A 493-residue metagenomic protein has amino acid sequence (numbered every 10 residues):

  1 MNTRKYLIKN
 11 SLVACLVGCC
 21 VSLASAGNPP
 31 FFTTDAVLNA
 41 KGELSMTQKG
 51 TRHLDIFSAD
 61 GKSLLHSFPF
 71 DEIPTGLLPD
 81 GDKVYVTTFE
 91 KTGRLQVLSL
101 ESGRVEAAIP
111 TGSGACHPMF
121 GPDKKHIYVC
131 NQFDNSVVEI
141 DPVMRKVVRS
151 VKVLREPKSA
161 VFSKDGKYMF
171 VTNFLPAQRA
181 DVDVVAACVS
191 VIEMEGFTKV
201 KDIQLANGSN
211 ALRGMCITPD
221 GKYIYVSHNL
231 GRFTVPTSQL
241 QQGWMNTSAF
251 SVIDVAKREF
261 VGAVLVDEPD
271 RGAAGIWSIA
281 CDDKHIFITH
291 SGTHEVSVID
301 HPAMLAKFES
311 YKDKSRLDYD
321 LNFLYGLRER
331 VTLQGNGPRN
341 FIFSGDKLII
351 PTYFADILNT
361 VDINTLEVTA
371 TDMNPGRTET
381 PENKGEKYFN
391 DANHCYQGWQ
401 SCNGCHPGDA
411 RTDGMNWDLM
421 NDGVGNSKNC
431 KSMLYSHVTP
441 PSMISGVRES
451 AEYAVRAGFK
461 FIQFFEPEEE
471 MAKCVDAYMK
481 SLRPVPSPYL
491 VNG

Functional and structural regions predicted by a protein language model:
G27-D55, E72-G76, A274-W277: Beta-strand-rich domains and repeat architectures in extracellular enzymes and scaffolds, especially beta-propellers
G27-P29, S67-F70, A108-G112, S150-V153 (+4 more regions): Surface loop/turn motifs at the tips and blade-to-blade linkers of beta-strand repeat domains
L38-K41, P79-G81, P122-K124, K164-D165 (+3 more regions): Residue-level detector of Asp-centered blade-edge/turn motifs that repeat once per structural unit in beta-propeller
M46, V86-T87, V129, V171-T172 (+3 more regions): Residue position within the beta-strands of beta-propeller blades
K49-G50, F89-G93, Q132-F133, R179-A186 (+3 more regions): Short, solvent-exposed loop/turn segments at conserved positions within beta-propeller repeat blades
S58-K62, S99-G103, D141-R145, E193-F197 (+3 more regions): Short loop/turn segments that connect beta-strands within beta-propeller blades
F197, K201, L212-P219, V226-Q239 (+2 more regions): Periplasmic c-type cytochrome electron-transfer domains
